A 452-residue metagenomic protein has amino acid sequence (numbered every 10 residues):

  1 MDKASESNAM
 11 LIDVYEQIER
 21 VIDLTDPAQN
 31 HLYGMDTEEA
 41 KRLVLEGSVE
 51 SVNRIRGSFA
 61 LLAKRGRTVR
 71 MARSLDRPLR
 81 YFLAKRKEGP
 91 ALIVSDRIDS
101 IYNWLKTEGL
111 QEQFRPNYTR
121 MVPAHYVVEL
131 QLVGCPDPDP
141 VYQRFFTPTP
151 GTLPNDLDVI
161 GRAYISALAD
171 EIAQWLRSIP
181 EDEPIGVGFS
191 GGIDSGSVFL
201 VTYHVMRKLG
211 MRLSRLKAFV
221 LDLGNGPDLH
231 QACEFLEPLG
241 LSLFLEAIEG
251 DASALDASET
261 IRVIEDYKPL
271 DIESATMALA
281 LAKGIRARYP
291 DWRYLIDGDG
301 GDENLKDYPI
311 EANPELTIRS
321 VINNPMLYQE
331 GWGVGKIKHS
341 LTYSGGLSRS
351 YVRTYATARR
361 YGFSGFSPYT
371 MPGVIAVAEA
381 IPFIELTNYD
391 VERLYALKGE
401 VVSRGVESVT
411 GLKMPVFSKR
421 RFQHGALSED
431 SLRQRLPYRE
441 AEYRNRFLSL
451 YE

Functional and structural regions predicted by a protein language model:
M1-I248: Cysteine-centered catalytic environments shared across enzyme families
M1-T25, R319-N324, E330-G331, E440-E452: Membrane-proximal basic amphipathic "stem/tether" segments
P140, L436-Y443: Short linear motifs in low-complexity, proline-biased tails and propeptides
T149-T410, Q423-Y438, F447-Y451: ATP-dependent adenylate-handling active sites, centered on carboxylate activation for C-N bond formation
G411-K419: A short alpha-helix-loop-beta-strand transition element characteristic of N-terminal alpha/beta dinucleotide-binding
